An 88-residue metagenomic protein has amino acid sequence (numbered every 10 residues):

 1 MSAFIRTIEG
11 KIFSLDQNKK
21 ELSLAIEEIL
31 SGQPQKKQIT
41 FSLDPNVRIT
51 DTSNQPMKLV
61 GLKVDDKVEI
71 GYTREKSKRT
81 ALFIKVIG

Functional and structural regions predicted by a protein language model:
M1-T40, T52-G88: Short, flexible, surface-exposed loop segments at domain boundaries
N46-R48: Small-residue (G/S/T/A) turn/hinge positions that recur once per unit in extracellular repeat modules
